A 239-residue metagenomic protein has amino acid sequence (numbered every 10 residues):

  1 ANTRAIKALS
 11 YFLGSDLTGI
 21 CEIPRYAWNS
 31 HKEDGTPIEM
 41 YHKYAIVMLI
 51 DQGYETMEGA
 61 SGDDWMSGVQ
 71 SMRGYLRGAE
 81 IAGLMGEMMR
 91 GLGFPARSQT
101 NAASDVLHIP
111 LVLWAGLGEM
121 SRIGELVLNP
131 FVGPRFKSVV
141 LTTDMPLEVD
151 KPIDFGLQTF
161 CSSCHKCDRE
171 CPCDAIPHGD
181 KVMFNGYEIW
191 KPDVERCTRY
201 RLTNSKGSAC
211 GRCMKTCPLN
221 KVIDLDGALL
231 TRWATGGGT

Functional and structural regions predicted by a protein language model:
A1-G19: Eukaryote-specific, low-hydrophobicity, charge-rich regions
D16-G237: Catalytic cores of enzyme domains
